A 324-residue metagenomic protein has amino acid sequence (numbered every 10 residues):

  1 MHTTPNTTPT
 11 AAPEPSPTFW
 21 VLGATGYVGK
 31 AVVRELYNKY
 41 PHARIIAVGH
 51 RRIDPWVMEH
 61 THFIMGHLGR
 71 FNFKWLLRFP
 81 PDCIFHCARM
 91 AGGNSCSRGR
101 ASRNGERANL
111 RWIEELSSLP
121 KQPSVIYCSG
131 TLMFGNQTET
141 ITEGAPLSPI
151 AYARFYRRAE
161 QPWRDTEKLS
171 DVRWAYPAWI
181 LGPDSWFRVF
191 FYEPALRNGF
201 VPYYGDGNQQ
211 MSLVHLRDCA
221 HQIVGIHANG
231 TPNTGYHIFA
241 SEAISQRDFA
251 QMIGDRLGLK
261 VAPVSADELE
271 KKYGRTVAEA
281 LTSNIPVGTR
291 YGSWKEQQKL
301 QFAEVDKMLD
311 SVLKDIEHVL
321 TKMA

Functional and structural regions predicted by a protein language model:
H2-T4, T8, A303-A324: Amphipathic terminal alpha-helices
P13-P41: N-terminal Rossmann NAD(P)H-binding glycine-rich loop of SDR-like oxidoreductase domains
A47-I53: N-terminal Rossmann-fold cofactor-binding loop
I53, V57-E115: NAD(P)H-binding glycine-rich loop region in Rossmannoid oxidoreductase-like domains and their noncatalytic homologs
L110-Y152: Conserved Rossmann-fold NAD(P)-dependent oxidoreductase catalytic core, especially the SDR/UDP-sugar
N136-A175: Catalytic helix-loop patch of NAD(P)-dependent Rossmann-fold dehydrogenases
S170-W174, A178-Q210: NAD(P)-dependent short-chain dehydrogenase/reductase
A220-V277, D310, I316-A324: Mid/C-terminal beta-alpha module of Rossmann-like enzyme folds, strongest in SDR-family dehydrogenases/epimerases
